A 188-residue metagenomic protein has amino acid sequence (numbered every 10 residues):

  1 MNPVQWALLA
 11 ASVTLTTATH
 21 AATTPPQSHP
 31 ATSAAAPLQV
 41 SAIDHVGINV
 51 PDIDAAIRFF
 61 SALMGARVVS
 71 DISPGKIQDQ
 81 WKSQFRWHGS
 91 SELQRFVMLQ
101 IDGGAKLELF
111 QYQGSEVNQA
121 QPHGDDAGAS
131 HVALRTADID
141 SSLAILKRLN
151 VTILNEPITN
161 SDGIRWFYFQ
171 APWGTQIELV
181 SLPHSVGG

Functional and structural regions predicted by a protein language model:
M1-A7: Bacterial N-terminal signal peptides that target proteins for export
Q5, A36, Q121-G124: Short, flexible, solvent-exposed loop/turn segments with mixed acidic/basic and small polar residues
L8-L15: Hydrophobic helical h-region of N-terminal Sec-dependent signal peptides in bacterial secretory/periplasmic proteins
V13, H20-Q39, S70-I72, S90 (+3 more regions): Vicinal oxygen chelate
P30-T32, I77-S83, S115-A120, G187: A short, acidic/glycine-rich surface segment
L38, N49-G103, R148, N160 (+1 more regions): Core segments of cupin and vicinal oxygen chelate
I43-P51, R95-Q111, A120-I145, R165-Q170: Vicinal oxygen chelate
Q111-S115, L182: Acetyl-CoA-dependent GNAT
